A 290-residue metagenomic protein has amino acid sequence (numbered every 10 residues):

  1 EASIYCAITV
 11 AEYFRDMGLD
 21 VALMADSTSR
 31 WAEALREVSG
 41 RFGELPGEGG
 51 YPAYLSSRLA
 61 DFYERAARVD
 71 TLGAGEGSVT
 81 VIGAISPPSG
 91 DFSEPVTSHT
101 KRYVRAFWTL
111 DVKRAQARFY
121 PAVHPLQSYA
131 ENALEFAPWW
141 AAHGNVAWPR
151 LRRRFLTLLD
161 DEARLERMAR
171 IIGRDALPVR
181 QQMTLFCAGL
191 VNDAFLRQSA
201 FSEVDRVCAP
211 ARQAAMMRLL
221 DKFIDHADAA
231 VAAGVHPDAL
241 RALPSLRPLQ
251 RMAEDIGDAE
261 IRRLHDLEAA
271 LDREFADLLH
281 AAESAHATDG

Functional and structural regions predicted by a protein language model:
E1-P248: P-loop NTPase catalytic core
V231-G290: C-terminal amphipathic alpha-helical interaction region
